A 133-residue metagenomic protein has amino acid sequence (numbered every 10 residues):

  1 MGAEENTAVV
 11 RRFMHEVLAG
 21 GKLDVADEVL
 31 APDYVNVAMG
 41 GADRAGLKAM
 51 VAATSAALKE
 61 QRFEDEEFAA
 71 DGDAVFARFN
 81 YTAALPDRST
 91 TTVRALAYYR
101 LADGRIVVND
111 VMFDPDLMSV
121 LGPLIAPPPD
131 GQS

Functional and structural regions predicted by a protein language model:
M1-E28, P32, P127-S133: Short, low-complexity N-terminal intrinsically disordered segments enriched in polar/charged residues
V10, V25-A26, Y34, L47 (+5 more regions): Hydrophobic pocket/interface hotspot
L23-D73: A solvent-exposed, acidic/Ser-Thr-rich amphipathic alpha-helical stretch
L30, Y81-A83, A97, F113: Short beta-strand segments enriched in hydrophobic/aromatic residues within well-folded beta-rich domains
A56-A57, A83-T92: Short, cysteine-centered beta-strand-loop-beta hairpins and adjacent loop/turn segments enriched in charged/polar
R62-E64, T91-A97: Short, surface-exposed coil-to-beta transition loops
G72-Y81: A short hydrophobic beta-strand element
D110-S133: Low-complexity, intrinsically disordered terminal/linker segments enriched in charged and Gly/Pro repeats
